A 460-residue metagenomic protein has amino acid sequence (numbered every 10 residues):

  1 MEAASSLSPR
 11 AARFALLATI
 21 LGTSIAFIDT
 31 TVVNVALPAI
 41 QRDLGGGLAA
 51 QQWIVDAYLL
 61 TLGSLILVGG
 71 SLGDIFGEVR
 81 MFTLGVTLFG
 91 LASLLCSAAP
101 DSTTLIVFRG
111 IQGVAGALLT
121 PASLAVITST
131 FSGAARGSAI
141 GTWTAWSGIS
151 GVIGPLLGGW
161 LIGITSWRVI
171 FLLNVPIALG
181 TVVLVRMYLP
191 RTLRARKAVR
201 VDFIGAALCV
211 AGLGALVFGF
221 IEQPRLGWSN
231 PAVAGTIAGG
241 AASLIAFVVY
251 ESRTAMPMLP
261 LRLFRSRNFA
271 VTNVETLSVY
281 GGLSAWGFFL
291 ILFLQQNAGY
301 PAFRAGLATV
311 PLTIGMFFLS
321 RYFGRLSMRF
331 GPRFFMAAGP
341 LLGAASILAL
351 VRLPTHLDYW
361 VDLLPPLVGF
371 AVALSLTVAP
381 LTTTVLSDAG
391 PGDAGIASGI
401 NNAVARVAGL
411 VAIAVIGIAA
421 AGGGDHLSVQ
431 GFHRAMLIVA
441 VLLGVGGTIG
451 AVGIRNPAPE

Functional and structural regions predicted by a protein language model:
M1-M187, F323, F330, F334-M336 (+4 more regions): Transmembrane-helix bundle of Major Facilitator Superfamily
A4-S6, A134, V182-V210, S252-R267 (+3 more regions): Flexible interhelical linker loops that connect adjacent transmembrane helices in multi-pass membrane transporters
S6-R10, G46-A49, R80, P100-T103 (+8 more regions): Juxtamembrane loop-transmembrane helix junctions in multi-pass integral membrane proteins, especially the extracellular
R13-V35, L48, P231-S243, V249-P457: 12-transmembrane solute porter fold
A50, T103-I111, S166-L173, R200-D202 (+3 more regions): Interfacial loop-to-helix junctions that mark the boundaries of transmembrane helices in multi-pass membrane
S132-G133, P190-R196, V217-A234, V310: Alpha-helical transmembrane bundle and helix-membrane interface signal in multi-pass integral membrane proteins
S147-G151, I204-A215, R267-V274, G343-S346: Small-residue-rich segments of transmembrane alpha-helices in multi-pass membrane proteins, especially helix faces
V175-R194, V210-E222, G239-T254, G446-I454: C-terminal membrane-cytosol helix-exit motif in multi-pass small-molecule transporters
